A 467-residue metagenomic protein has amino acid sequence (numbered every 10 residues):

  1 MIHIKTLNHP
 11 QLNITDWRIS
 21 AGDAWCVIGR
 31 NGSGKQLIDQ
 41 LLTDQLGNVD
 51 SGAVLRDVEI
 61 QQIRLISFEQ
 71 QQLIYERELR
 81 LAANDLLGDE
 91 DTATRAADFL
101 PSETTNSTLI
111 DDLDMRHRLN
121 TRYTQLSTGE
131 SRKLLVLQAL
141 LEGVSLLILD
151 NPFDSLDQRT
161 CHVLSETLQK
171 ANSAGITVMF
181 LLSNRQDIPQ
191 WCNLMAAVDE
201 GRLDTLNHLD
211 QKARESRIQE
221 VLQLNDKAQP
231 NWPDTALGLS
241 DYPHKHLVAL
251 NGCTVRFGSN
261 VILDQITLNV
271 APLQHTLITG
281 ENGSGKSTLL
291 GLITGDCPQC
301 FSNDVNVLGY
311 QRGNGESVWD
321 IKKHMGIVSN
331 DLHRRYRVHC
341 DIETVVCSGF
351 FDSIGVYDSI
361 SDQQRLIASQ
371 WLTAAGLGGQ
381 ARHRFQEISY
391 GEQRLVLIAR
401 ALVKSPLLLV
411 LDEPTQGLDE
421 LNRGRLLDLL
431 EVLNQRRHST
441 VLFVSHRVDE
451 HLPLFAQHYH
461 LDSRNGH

Functional and structural regions predicted by a protein language model:
I2, P10-I14, V248, V261-Q265: Conserved structural motif at the start of ABC-family nucleotide-binding domains
H3-T6, I74-S107, L206-A249: Pre-NBD coupling/linker segments of ABC/ABC-like ATPases
Q36-T104, G291-I354: ABC ATPase nucleotide-binding domain signature region
T104-R118, D362-Q380: Conserved ABC ATPase "signature" region
R122-S127, Y357-I360, R384-I388, E392: Conserved ABC ATPase signature
V136, I398: Hydrophobic anchor residue at the start of the ABC signature
L147-N151, L409-E413: Catalytic Walker B motif of ABC-type/P-loop ATPase nucleotide-binding domains
